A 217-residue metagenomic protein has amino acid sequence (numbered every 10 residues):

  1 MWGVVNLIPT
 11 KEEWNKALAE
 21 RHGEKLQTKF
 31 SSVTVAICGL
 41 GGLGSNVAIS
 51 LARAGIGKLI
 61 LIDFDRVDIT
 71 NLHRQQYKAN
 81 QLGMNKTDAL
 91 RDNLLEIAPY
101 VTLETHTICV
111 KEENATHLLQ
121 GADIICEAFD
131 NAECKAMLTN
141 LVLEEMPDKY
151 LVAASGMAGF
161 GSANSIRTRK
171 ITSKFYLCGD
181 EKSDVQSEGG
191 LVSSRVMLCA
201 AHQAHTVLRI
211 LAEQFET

Functional and structural regions predicted by a protein language model:
M1-V35: N-terminal charged helix/coil linker that caps or initiates catalytic domains
W2-P9, L118-I124, A128-T217: Glycine-rich phosphate/adenylate-binding loop
I37-L40, L61: Hydrophobic Val/Ile/Leu positions in short beta-strands of Rossmann-like dinucleotide-binding domains
L43: Hydrophobic/small residue at the entry helix of a nucleotide-binding pocket
R53-K58: Conserved S-adenosyl-L-methionine
D63-I97: Glycine-rich phosphate-binding loop and adjoining beta1-alpha1-beta2 segment of Rossmann-like nucleotide-binding folds
T87-D123, F129-A132: A structured beta-alpha segment of the ubiquitous adenosine-cofactor-binding alpha/beta core
